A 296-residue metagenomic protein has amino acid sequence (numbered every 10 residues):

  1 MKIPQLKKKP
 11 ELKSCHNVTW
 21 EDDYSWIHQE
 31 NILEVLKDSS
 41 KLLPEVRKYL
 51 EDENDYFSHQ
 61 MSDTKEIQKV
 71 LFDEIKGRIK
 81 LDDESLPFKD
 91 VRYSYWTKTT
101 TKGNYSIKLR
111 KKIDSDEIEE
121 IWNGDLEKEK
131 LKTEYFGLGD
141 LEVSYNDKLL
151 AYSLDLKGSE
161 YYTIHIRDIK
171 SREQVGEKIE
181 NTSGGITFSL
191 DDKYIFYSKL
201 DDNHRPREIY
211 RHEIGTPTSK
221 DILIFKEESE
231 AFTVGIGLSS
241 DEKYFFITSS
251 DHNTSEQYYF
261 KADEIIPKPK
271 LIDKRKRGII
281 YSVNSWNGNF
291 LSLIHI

Functional and structural regions predicted by a protein language model:
M1-I294: Beta-propeller folds
